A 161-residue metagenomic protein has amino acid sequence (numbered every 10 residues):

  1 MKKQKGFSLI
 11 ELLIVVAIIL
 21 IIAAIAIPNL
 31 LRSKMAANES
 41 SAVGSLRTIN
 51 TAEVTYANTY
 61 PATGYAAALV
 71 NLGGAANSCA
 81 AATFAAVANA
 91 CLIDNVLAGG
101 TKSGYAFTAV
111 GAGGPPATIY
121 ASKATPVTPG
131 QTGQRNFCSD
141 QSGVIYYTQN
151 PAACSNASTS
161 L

Functional and structural regions predicted by a protein language model:
K2-L30: N-terminal single-pass transmembrane signal-anchor helix
A24, E39, T55: Functionally critical, cavity-lining and gating residues within the transmembrane helices of 12-TM secondary
I25-A26, T132, N156: Residue-level signal for pocket-adjacent positions within structured domains
A26, S33, E53: Conserved alpha-helical elements of the SDR catalytic core
N29-L46: Aliphatic-rich helix starts adjacent to a transmembrane/signal segment
T51-R135, S139-S142, Q149, T159-L161: Extracellular/periplasmic head regions of type IV pilus-like filament subunits
P151-S155: A short acidic/small-residue loop/turn micro-motif
